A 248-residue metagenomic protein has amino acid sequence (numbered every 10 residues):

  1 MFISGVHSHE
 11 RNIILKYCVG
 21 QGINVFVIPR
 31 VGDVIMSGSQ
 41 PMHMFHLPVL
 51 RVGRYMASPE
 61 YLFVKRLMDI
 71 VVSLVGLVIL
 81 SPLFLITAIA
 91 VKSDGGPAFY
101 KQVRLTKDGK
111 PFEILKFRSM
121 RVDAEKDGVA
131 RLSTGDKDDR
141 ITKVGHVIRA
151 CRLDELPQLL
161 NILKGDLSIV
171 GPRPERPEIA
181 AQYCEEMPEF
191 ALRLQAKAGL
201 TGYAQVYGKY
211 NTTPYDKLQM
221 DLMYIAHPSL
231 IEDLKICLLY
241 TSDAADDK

Functional and structural regions predicted by a protein language model:
M1-V78: N-terminal hydrophobic signal-anchor/signal peptide
G22, V27-P29, P157-L160, V206-K209: Hydrophobic alpha-helical segments characteristic of transmembrane helices
G32, Y100-R140, L200-Q219: Short, glycine-rich, amphipathic interfacial segments at transmembrane boundaries or analogous
M42, Y100-L105, L194-Q195: Short acidic-hydrophobic surface loop/beta-edge motif
E60-A124, N161, L230, I236-S242: A hydrophobic, helix-centered structural microdomain
T134-K197, I236: A short, structured surface patch at a secondary-structure boundary
E189-S242: C-terminal terminal-structure detector
D243-K248: A short, hydrophobic C-terminal helix/tail in secreted or cell-surface proteins
